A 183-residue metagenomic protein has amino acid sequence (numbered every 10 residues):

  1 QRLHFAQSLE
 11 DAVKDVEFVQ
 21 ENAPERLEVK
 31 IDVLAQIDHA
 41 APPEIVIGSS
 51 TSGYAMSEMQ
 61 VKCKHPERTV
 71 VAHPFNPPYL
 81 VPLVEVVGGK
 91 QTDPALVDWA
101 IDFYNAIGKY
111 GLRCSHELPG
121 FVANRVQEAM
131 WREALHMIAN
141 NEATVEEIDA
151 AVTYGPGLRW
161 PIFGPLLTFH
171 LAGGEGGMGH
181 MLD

Functional and structural regions predicted by a protein language model:
Q1-I47, Y54: Rossmann-like NAD(P)-binding element
K30, Y79-L80, M130-W131: N-terminal alpha-helical segment
H39-P42, K64, D102-Y110, H136-N140 (+1 more regions): Generic secondary-structure signature for well-ordered alpha-helical cores
S49-R125: Rossmann-fold dinucleotide-binding core
E117-D183: Helical "substrate-binding/catalytic lid" subdomain of Rossmann-like NAD(P)-dependent dehydrogenases/reductases
